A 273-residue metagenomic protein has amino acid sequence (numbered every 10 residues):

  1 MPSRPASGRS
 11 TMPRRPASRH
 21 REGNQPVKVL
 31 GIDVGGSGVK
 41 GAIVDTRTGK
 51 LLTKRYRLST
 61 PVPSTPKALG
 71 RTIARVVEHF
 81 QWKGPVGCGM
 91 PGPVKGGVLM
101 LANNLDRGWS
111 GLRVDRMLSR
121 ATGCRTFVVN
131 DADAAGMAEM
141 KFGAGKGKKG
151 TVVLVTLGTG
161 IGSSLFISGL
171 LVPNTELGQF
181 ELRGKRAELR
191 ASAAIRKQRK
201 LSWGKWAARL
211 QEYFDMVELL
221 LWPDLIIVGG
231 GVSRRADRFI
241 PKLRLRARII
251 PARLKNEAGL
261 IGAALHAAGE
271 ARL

Functional and structural regions predicted by a protein language model:
P2, P13-R15, H20-P85, V94-V98 (+3 more regions): ATP-binding/phosphotransfer module of carbohydrate and carboxylate kinases, centering on a glycine-rich
G8-R9: Low-complexity intrinsically disordered segments
P91: Conserved NAD(P)H cofactor-binding loop of Rossmann-fold oxidoreductase domains
L99-L118, C124-K141: Glycine/small-residue-rich loop that forms an oxyanion/phosphate-binding "nest" at active or ligand-binding sites
G162: Histidine-centered metal-chelating micro-motifs
